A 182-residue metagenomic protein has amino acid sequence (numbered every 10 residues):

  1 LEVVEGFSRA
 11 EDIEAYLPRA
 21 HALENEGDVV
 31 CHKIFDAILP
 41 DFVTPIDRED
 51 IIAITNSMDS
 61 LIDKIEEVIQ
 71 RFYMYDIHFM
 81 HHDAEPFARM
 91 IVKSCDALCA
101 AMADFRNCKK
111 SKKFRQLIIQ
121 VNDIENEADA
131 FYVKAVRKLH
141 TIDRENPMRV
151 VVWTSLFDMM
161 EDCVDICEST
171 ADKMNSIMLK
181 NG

Functional and structural regions predicted by a protein language model:
L1-G182: Cytosolic, long alpha-helical scaffolding segments
